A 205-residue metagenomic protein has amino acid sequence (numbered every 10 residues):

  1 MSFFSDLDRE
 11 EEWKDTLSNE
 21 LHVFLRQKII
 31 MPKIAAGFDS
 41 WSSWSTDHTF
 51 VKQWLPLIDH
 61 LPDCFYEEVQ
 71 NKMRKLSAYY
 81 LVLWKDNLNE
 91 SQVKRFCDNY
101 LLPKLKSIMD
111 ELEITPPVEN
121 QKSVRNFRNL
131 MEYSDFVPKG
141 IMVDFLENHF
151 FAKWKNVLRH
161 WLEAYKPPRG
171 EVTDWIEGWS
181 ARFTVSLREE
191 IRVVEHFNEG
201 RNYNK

Functional and structural regions predicted by a protein language model:
M1-K205: General marker for long, soluble alpha-helical cores
